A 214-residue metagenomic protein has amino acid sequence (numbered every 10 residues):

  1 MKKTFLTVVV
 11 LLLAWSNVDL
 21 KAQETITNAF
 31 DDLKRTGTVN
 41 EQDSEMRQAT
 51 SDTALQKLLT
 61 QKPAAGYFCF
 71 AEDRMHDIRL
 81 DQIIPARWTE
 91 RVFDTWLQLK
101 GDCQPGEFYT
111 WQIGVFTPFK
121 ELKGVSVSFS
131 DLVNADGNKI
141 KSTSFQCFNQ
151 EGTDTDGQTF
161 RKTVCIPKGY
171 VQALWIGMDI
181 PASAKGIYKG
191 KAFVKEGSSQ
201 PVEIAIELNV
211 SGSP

Functional and structural regions predicted by a protein language model:
T4-L13: Sec-dependent N-terminal signal peptides
L20-A22: Boundary at the C-terminal end of the N-terminal hydrophobic targeting segment
I26-W96, F108, Q112, P118-I176 (+1 more regions): Surface-exposed binding patches on compact interaction domains or structured appendages
G101-E107: Short, solvent-exposed loop/linker segments at the N-terminal edge of repeated beta-sheet extracellular domains
I113, A192: Conserved, mostly hydrophobic/aromatic
D179, F193-G197: Beta-strand-rich extracellular modules
A182-G190: Short glycine/proline/serine/threonine-rich loop/turn segments at secondary-structure transition edges
Q200-P214: An acidic-aromatic substrate-binding cleft motif
